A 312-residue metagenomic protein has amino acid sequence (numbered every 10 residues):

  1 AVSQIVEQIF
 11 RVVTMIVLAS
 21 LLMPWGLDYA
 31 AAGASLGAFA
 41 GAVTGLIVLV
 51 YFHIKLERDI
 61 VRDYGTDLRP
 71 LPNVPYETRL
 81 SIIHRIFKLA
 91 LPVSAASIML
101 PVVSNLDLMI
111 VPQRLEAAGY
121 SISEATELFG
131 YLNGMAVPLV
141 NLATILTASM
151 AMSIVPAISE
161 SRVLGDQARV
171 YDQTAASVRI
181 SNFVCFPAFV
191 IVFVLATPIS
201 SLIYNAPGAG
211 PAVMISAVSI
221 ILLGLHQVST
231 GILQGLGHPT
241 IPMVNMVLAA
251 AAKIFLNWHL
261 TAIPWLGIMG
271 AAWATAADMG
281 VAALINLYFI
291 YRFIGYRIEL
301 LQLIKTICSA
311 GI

Functional and structural regions predicted by a protein language model:
A1-S3, V218-L248, H259: Membrane-interface junctions at transmembrane-helix termini in multi-pass inner-membrane proteins
Q4, S35-A38, S81, R85-P101 (+8 more regions): Residue-level signature of transmembrane alpha-helical cores of multipass secondary-active transporters and flippases
I9-I47, F52, T240, A250-A283: Membrane-interface helix-loop junctions in multi-pass transport and translocation proteins
T14-P24, A40-V74, M279-I312: C-terminal transmembrane helix end/exit motif
V17-L27, S94-L139, E160, S200-Y204: Helix-terminus/linker motif at the lipid-water interface of multi-pass membrane proteins
I83-F87, N133, D166-F183, P187-L195 (+1 more regions): Interfacial transmembrane-helix starts/ends
N141-G165, V178: Helix-loop junctions and terminal segments of transmembrane helices in multi-pass membrane transport/translocation
V192-I221: Interfacial segments at transmembrane-helix termini and the short loops linking adjacent helices
